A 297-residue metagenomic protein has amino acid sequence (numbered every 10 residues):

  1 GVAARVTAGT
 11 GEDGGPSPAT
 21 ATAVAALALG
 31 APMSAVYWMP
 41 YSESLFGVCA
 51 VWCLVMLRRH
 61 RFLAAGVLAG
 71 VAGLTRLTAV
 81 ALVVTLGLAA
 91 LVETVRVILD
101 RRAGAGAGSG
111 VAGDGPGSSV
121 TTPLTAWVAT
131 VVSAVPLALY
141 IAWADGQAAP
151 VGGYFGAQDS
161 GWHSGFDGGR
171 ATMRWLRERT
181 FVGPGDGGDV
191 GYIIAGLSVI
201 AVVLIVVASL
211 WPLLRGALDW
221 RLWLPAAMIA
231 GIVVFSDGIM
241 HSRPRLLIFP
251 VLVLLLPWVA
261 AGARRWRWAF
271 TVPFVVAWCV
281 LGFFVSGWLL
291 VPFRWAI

Functional and structural regions predicted by a protein language model:
G1-G30, V48, A64, L218-W220 (+1 more regions): Transmembrane-helix signature of polytopic, membrane-embedded enzymes that assemble or transfer cell-envelope glycans
E12-G15, C53-A64, A261: Membrane-interface transmembrane helices that cradle and orient dolichyl/undecaprenyl
T22-W52, A72-L82, R243-F249: Multi-pass, polyprenyl lipid-linked donor-dependent membrane glycosyltransferases
S34-A35, L224-S242, L256, W278-F293: Transmembrane-helix signature of polytopic, lipid-linked glycan biosynthesis machinery
G47-V48, A65-A69, T78-E93: Transmembrane-embedded, aromatic-rich helix segments that form part of the hydrophobic channel/pocket engaging
V83-G106, D114-A208, R221-A226: Membrane-lumen/periplasm interface segments of specific transmembrane helices in polyprenyl phosphate-linked
T130-A134, A263-V291: Signature aromatic-anchored transmembrane alpha helix within multi-pass, membrane-resident enzymes that catalyze glycan
D189-D219, A230-V233, V251-W258, T271-V272: Hydrophobic, aromatic-rich transmembrane alpha-helices and their immediate juxtamembrane boundary segments
